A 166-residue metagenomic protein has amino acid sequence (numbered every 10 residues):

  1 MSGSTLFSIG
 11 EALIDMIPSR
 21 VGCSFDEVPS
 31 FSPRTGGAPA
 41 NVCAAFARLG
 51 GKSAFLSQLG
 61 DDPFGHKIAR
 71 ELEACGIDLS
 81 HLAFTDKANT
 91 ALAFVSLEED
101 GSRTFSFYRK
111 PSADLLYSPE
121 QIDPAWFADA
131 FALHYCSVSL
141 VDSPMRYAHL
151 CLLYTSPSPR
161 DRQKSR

Functional and structural regions predicted by a protein language model:
M1-D78, Y117-P119: Glycine-rich phosphate/adenosyl-contacting loop at the front of the ribokinase-like
S32, D142, R146: Flexible, glycine- and charge-enriched loops at secondary-structure boundaries
A45-R48, F84-T85, R160: Short secondary-structure boundary/capping segments within folded domains
K52-S137, D142: Conserved N-terminal subdomain of the carbohydrate kinase-like
Y147-C151: Charged helix-capping and loop-helix junction motifs
Y154-P159: Conserved small/polar residues in nucleotide/adenosyl-binding loops
